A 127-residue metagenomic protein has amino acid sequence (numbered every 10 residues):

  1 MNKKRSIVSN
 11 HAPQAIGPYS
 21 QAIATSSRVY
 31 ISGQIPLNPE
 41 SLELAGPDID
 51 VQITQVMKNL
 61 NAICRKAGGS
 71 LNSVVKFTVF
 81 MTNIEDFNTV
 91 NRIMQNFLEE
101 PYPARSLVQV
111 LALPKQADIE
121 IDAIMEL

Functional and structural regions predicted by a protein language model:
N2-L127: Short, polar/acidic, helix-capping and beta-turn segments at strand->helix junctions that line the mouths
